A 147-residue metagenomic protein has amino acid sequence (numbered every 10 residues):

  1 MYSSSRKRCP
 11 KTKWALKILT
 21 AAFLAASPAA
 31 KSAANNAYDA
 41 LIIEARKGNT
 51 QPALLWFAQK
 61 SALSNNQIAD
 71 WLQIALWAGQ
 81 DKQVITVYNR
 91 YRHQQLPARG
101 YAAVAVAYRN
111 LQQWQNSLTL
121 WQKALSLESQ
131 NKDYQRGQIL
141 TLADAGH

Functional and structural regions predicted by a protein language model:
R46, W77, N110, D144-A145: Register position in tetratricopeptide repeats
A62-N65, Q95-L96, S129: Short coil turns that delineate tetratricopeptide repeat
